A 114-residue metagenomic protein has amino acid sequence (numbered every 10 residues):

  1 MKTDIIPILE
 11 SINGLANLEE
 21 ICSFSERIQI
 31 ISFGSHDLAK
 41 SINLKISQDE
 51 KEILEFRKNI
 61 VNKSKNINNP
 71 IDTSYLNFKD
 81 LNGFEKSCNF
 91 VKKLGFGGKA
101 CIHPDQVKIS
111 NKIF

Functional and structural regions predicted by a protein language model:
M1-F114: Expand to "…catalyze enediolate/carbanion chemistry for C-C bond making/breaking, isomerization, decarboxylation
